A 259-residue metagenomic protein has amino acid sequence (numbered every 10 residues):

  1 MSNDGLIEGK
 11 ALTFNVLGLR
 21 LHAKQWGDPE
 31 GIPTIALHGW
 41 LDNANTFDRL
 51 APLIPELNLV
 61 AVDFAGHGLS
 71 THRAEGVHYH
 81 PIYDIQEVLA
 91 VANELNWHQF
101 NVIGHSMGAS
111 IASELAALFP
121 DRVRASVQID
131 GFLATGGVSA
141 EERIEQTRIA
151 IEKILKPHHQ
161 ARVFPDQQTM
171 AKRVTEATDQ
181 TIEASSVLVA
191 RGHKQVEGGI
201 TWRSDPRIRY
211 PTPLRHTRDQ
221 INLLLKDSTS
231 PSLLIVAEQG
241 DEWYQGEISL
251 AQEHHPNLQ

Functional and structural regions predicted by a protein language model:
M1-T34, P55-N58, L95-H98, L133 (+1 more regions): Alpha/beta-hydrolase fold catalytic core
F14-L19, V60-I103: Active-site loop/oxyanion-hole signature of alpha/beta-hydrolase fold enzymes
K24-H72: Conserved HGGG/HGGXW glycine-rich cap/lid loop of the alpha/beta-hydrolase fold
T46-D48, S70-G76, G137-A140, Q245: Conserved catalytic-core motifs of eukaryotic protein kinase domains, centered on the activation segment
W97-E142: Conserved hydrolase catalytic core segment
I129-V163: A catalytic-pocket lid/entrance helix-loop region that shapes and gates access to the active site across common
H158-R215: Conserved alpha/beta-hydrolase catalytic His-Asp/Glu region
Q195-H254: Conserved serine/cysteine hydrolase catalytic core
